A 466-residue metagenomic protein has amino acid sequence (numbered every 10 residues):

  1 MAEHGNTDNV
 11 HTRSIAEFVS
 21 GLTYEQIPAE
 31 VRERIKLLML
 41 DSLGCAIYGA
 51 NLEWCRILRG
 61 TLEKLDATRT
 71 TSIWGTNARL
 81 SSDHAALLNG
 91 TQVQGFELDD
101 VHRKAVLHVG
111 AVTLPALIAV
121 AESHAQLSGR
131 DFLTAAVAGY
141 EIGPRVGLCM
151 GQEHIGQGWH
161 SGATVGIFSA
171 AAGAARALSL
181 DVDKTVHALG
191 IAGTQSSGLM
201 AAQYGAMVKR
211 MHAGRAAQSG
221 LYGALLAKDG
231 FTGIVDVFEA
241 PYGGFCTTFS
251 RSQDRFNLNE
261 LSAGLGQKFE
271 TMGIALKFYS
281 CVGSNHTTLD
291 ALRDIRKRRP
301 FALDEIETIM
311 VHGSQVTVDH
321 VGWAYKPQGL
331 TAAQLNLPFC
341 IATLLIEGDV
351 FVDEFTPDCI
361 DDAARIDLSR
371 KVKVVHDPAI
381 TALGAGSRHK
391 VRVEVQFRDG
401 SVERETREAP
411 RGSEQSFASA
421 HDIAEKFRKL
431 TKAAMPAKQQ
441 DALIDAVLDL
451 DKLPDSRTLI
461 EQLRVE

Functional and structural regions predicted by a protein language model:
M1-V109, Y204, V208-Q218, Y222-E466: Terminal-appendage/accessory-domain detector
T12, T113, A136, Y140-G143 (+1 more regions): Hydrophobic faces of stable alpha-helices that mediate helix-helix packing
R32, K36, L40, T113 (+3 more regions): Hydrophobic face of alpha-helices
Q92-F96, R103-A136: Long, structured ligand/cofactor-binding scaffold of large enzymes
V93, V112-L114, A119-E122, I142 (+3 more regions): Short connector loops/turns at beta-strand edges and beta->alpha or beta->beta junctions
A111-A119, V165, S169-G173, H286-D290 (+1 more regions): Short amphipathic alpha-helical face segments that pack within enzyme cores and frequently flank/anchor catalytic
E122-Y222, D229, I234-Y242: Glycine-rich, mobile lid/loop segments that gate access to catalytic sites or pores
